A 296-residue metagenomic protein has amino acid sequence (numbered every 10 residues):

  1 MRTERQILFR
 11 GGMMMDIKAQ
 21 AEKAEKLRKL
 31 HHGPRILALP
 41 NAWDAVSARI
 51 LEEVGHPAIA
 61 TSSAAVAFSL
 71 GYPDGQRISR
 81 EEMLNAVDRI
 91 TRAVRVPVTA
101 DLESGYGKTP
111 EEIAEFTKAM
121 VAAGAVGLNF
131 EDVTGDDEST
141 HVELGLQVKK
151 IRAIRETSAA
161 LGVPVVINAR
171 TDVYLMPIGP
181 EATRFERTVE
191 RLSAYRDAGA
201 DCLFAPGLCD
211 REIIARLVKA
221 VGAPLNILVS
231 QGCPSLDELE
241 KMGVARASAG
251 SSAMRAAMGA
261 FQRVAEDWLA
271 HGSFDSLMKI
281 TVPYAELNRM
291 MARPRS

Functional and structural regions predicted by a protein language model:
M1-E4, P40: Classical N-terminal secretory signal peptides
T3-M14: Short, Lys/Arg-enriched N-terminal segments with co-localized hydrophobic residues within the first ~10-30 amino acids
D16-Q20, L27, S252-S296: Extended, intrinsically disordered, low-complexity segments
K18-L30, L37-P97, S104-I227, C233-M242 (+1 more regions): Alpha/beta enzyme core
I36-L37, F274: A general structural signal for well-ordered secondary-structure junctions
K241-G243, R263-V264: Short, surface-exposed amphipathic charged segments that create phosphate/polyanion-binding patches used for binding
